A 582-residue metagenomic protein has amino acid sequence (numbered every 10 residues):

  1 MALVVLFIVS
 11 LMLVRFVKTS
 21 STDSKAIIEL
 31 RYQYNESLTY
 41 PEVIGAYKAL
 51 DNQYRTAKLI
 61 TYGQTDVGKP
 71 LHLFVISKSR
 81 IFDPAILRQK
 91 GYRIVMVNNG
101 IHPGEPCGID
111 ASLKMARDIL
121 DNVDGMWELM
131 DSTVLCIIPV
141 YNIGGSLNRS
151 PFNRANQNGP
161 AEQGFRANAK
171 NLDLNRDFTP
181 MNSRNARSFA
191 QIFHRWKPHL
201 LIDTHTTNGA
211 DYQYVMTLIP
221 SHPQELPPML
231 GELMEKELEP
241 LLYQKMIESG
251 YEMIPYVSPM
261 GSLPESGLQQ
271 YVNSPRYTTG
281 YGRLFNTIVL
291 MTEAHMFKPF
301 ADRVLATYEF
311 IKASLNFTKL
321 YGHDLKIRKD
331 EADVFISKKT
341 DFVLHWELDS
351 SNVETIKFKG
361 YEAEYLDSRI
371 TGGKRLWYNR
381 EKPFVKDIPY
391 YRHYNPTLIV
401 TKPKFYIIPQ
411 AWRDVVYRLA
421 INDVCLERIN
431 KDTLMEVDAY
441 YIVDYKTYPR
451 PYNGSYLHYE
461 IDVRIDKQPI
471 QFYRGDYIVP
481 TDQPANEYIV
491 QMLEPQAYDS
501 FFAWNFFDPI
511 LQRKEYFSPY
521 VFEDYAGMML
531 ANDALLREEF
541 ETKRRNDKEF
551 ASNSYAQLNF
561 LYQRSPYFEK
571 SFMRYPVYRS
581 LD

Functional and structural regions predicted by a protein language model:
M1-L3, F7-I27: Bacterial Sec-dependent signal peptides at the C-terminal "C-region" and cleavage site
T22-N35, V97-N99, D173, N395-T401: Acidic/histidine-rich, surface-exposed loop or edge segments in extracytoplasmic proteins
T39, G68, G100, I137 (+4 more regions): Divalent metal-coordination and catalytic microenvironments
P41-V95: Soluble metallo-hydrolase cores and metallopeptidase-like ectodomains found primarily in the secretory/periplasmic
Q89-N98, P106-L263, Q270-R276: Active-site/substrate-binding loop(s) of hydrolase catalytic cores
P259-I442: Hard-cation-handling environments
F405, Y417-I421, E427-R428, D432 (+1 more regions): Catalytic centers of hydrolytic enzymes
